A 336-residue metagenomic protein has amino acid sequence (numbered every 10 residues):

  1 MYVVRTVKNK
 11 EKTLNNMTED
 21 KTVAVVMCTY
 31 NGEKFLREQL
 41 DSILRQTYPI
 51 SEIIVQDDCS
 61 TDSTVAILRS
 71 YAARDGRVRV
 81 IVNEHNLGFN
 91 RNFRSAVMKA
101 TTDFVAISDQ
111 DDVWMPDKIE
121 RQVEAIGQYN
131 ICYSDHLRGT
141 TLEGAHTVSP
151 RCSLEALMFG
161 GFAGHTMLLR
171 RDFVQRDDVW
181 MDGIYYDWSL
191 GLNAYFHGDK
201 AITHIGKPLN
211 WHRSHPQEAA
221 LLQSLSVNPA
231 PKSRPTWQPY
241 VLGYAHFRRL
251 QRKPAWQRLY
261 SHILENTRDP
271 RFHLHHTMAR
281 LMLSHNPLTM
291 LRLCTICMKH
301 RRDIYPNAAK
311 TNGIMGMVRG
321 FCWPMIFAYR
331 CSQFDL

Functional and structural regions predicted by a protein language model:
K8, I184, F196, K200-I202 (+1 more regions): C-terminal subregions of glycosyltransferases and related glycan-biosynthesis enzymes
K21-A24, E52, S189, N193: Cell-envelope/extracellular polymer assembly enzymes that use nucleotide-activated donors
G32-R45: Short, well-formed alpha-helical segments that are part of the catalytic scaffolds of diverse glycosyltransferases
D57-A66, H85: A conserved acidic beta->alpha catalytic loop
N83-A100: Glycine-rich, basic loop-to-helix element that forms the pyrophosphate-binding segment of sugar-nucleotide handling
M98, S153-P229: Conserved nucleotide-sugar donor-binding catalytic segment
V105: Short aromatic/hydrophobic "clamp" motif used to bind/position activated sugar donors
D117-A145: Conserved donor NDP-sugar-binding/catalytic core segment of glycosyltransferases
